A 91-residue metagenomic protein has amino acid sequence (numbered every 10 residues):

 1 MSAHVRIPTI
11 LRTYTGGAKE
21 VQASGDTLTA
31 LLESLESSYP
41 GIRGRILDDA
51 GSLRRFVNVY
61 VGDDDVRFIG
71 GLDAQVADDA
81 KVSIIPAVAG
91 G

Functional and structural regions predicted by a protein language model:
M1-G90: Ubiquitin-like/PB1-type beta-grasp interaction modules and other compact soluble beta-rich domains
